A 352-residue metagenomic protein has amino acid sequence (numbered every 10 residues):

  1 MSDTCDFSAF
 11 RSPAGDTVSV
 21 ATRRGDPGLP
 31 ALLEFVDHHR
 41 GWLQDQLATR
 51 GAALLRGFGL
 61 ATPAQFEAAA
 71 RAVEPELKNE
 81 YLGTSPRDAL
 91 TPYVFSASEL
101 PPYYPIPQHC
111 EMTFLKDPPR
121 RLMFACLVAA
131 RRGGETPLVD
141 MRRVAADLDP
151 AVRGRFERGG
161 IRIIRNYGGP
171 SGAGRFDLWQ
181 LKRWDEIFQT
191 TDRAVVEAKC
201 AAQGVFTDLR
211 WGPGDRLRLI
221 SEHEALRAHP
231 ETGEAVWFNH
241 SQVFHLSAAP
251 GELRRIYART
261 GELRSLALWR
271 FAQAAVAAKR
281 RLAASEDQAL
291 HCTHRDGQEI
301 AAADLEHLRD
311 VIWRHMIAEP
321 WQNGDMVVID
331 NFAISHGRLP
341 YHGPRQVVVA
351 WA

Functional and structural regions predicted by a protein language model:
M1-E34, Y103-I106, D117-A318, N323-I329 (+1 more regions): Active-site environment of non-heme Fe oxygenases that use a 2-His-1-carboxylate facial triad
G28-Q46: Active-site-flanking structural segment that lines cofactor/substrate pockets
G41, A64, R87-D88: Membrane-interface amphipathic segments in extracytoplasmic regions
L47, A53-R56, M326-I329: Beta-strand elements within well-structured catalytic alpha/beta cores of enzymes that handle phosphate/sulfate esters
R50-A52, R56-Y81: Membrane helical hairpin/interfacial module
F58-L60, E111-T113, C126-A129: Beta-hairpin (beta-strand-turn-beta-strand) motif
E76-R87, T207-W211, I317: Polymerase palm active-site segment centered on the conserved acidic dipeptide of motif C
K78-C110: A gly/proline- and charged-residue-enriched helix-loop-helix capping module
